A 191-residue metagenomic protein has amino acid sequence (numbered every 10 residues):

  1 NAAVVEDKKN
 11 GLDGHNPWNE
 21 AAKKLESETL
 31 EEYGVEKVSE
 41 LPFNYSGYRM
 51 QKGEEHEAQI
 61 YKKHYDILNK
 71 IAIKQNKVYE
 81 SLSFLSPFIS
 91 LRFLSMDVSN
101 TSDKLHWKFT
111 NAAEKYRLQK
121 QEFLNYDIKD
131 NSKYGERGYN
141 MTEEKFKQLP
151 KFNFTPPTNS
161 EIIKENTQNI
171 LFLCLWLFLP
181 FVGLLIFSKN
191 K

Functional and structural regions predicted by a protein language model:
N1-K191: Transmembrane alpha-helical segments and their membrane-interface loop/helix boundaries that make up the transmembrane
